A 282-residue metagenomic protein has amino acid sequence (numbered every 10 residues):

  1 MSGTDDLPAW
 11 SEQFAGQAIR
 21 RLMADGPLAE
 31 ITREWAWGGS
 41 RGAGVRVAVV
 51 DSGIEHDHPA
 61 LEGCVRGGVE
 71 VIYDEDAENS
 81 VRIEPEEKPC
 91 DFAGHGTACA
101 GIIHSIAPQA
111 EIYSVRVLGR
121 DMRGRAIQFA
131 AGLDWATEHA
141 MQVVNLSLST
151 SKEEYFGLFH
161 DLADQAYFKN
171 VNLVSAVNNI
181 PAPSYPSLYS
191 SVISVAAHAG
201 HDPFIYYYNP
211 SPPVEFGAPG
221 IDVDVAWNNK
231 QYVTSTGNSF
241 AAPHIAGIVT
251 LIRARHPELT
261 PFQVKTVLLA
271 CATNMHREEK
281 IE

Functional and structural regions predicted by a protein language model:
S2-I106, A110, N229: Active-site core segment of subtilase-fold serine proteases
W35-G42, G124-N145, Y155-V171, I180-S194 (+1 more regions): Mature extracellular/periplasmic domains of secretome proteins
D51, V144, I248: Divalent metal-coordination and catalytic microenvironments
E55, V71-I72, A77, L118 (+4 more regions): Active-site/binding-pocket entry motifs
R82-S151, H256, A270-M275: Subtilisin-like peptidase catalytic core
Y113, N172-V174, D224: Structural detector of well-ordered beta-strand residues that form the stable sheet scaffold of enzyme domains
R116, N145-S149, V174-A176, A197 (+1 more regions): A cross-family glycoside hydrolase active-site/sugar-binding cleft signature
A176, S184-A254, E258, F262 (+1 more regions): Extracellular S/T/G-rich loop segment that most often corresponds to the catalytic His/Ser-adjacent loop
